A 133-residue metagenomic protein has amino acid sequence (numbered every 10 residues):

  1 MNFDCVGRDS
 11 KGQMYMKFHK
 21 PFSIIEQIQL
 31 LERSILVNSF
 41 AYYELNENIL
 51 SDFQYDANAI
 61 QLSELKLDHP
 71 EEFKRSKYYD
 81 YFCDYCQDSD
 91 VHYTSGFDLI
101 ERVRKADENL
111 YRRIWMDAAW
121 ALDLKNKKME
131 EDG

Functional and structural regions predicted by a protein language model:
N2-G133: Phosphate/adenylate-binding "loop-and-lid" substructures adjacent to NTP/NAD/dNTP-binding pockets in NTP-dependent
